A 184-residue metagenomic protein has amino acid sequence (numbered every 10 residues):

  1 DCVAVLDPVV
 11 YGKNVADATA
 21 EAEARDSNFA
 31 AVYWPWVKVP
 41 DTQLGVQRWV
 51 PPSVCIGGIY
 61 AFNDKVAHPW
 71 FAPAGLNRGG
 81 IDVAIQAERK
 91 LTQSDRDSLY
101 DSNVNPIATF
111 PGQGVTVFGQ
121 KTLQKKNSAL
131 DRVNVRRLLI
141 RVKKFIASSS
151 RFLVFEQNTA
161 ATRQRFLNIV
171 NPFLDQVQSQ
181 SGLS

Functional and structural regions predicted by a protein language model:
D1-S184: Structured, hydrophobic secondary-structure cores that serve as assembly/anchoring elements
